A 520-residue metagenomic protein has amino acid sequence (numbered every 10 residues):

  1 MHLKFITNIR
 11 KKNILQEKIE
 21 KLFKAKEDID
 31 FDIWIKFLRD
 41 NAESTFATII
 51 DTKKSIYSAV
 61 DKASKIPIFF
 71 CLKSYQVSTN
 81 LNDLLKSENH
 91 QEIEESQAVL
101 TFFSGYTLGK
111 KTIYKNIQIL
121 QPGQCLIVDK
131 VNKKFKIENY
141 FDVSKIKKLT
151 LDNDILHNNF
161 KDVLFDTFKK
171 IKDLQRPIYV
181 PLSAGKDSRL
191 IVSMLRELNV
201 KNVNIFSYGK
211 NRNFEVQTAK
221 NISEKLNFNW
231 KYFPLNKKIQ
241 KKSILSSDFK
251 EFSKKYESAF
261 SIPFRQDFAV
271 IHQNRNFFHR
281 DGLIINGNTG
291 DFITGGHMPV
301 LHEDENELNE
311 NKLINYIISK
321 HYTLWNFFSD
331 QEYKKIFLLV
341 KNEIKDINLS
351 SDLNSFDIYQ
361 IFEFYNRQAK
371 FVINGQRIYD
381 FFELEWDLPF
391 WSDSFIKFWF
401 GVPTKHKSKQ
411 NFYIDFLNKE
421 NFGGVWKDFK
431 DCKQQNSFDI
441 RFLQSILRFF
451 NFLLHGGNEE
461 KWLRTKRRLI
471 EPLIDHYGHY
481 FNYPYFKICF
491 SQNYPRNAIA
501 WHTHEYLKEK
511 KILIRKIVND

Functional and structural regions predicted by a protein language model:
M1-L182, K186-K238: Cysteine-centered catalytic environments shared across enzyme families
E17-I29, K242, S247-Y256, I440-E460 (+1 more regions): Charged, glycine/proline-rich intrinsically disordered loops and linkers
K26-D28, I336-N354, I396-F398, P472-S491: Short amphipathic alpha-helical segments and their helix-coil junctions
S55-Y57, K62, K130-V131, D142-S355 (+4 more regions): ATP-dependent adenylate-handling active sites, centered on carboxylate activation for C-N bond formation
K111-Q121, R377, F381, N411-I414 (+3 more regions): Short coil/turn segments at secondary-structure boundaries
I361-G375: Core structural elements
F422-W501: PAPS-dependent sulfotransferase catalytic core
N497-L513: C-terminal accessory extensions appended to soluble enzyme cores
